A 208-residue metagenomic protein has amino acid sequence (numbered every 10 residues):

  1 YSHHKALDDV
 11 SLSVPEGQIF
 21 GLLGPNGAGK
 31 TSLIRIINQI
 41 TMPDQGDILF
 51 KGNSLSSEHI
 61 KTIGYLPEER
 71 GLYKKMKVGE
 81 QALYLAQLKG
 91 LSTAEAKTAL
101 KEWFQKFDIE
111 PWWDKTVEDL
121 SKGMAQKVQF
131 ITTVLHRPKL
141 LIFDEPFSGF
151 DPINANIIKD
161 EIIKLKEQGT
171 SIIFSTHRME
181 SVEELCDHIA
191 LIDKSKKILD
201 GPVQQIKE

Functional and structural regions predicted by a protein language model:
N38: Helix-to-loop junction immediately C-terminal to a conserved catalytic motif
G46-K61: Conserved ABC transporter NBD signature motif
L83, Q87, A94-W112: Conserved ABC ATPase "signature" region
L141-D144: Catalytic Walker B motif of ABC-type/P-loop ATPase nucleotide-binding domains
V182-E184: A short, surface-exposed alpha-helical micro-motif characterized by mixed small hydrophobic and charged/polar residues
